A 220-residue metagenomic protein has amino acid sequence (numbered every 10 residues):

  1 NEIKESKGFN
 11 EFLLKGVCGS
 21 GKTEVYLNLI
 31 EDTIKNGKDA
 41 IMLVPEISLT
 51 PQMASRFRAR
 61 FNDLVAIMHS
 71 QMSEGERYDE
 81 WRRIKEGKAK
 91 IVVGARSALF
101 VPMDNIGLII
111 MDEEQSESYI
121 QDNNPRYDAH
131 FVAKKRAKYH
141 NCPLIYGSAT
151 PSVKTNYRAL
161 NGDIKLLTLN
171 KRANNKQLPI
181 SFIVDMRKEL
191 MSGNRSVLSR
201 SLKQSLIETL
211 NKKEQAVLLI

Functional and structural regions predicted by a protein language model:
N1-S6, L29: Pre-Walker A adenine-sensing motif
F9-T33, A40-V44: Walker A/P-loop
L14-K15, F131, K135-I220: Conserved interdomain linker/interface between the two RecA-like ATPase lobes of SF2 helicase motors
G21, G37-K38, G87, N141 (+1 more regions): Glycine-centered short loops/turns at secondary-structure junctions
K38-P51, S70, L169-K171: Short beta-strand-centered segment that lines the nucleotide-binding/catalytic pocket of NTP-utilizing
R56-L64, M68-V92, I106: Conserved motor-coupling elements within RecA-like helicase/translocase cores
V65-E74, S116-R126, E189-R195: Flexible beta-alpha connector loops of hexameric P-loop NTPases
G87, S97-I145: SF2 helicase catalytic motif II
